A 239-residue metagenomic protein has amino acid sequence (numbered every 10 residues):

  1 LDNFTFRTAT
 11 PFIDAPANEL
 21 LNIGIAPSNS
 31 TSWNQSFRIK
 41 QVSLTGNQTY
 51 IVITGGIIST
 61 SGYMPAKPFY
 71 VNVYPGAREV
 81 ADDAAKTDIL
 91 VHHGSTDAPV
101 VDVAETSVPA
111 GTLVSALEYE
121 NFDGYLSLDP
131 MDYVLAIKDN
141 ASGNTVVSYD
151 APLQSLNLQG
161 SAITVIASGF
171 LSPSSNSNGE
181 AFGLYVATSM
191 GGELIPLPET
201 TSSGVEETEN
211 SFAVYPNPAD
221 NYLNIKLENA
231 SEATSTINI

Functional and structural regions predicted by a protein language model:
L1-S203: Intrinsically disordered, low-complexity polar regions and short flexible loop motifs
E207-I239: C-terminal outer-membrane/trafficking sorting elements
